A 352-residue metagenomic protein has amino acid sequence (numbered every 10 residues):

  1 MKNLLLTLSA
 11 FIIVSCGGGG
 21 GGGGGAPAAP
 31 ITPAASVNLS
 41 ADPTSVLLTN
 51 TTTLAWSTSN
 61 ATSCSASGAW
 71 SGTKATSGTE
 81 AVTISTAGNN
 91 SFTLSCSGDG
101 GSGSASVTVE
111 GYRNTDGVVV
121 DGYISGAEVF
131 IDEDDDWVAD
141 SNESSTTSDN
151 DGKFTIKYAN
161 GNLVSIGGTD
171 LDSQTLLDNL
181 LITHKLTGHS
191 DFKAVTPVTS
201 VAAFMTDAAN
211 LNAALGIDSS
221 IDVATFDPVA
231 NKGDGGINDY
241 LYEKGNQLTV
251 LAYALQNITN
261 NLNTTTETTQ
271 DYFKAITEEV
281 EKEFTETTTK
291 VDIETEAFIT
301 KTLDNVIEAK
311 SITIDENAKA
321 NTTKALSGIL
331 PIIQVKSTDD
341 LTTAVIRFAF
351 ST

Functional and structural regions predicted by a protein language model:
V14-S15: C-terminal motif of bacterial Sec signal peptides marking the signal peptidase cleavage site
G23-T32, T108-T352: Feature for extracytoplasmic/surface-facing segments of secreted or surface-associated proteins, emphasizing
P30-A41: Proline-enriched interdomain boundary motifs that mark the N-terminal boundary and often initiate the first structured
T44-N50: Short, solvent-exposed loop/linker segments at the N-terminal edge of repeated beta-sheet extracellular domains
N50-L54, T115: Structural beta-strand segments of beta-rich domains
S57-S63, D121-G126: Short proline/glycine-enriched turn/loop motifs at strand-loop junctions of beta-rich domains
K74-S91: Solvent-exposed segments in extracellular or luminal domains encompassing
